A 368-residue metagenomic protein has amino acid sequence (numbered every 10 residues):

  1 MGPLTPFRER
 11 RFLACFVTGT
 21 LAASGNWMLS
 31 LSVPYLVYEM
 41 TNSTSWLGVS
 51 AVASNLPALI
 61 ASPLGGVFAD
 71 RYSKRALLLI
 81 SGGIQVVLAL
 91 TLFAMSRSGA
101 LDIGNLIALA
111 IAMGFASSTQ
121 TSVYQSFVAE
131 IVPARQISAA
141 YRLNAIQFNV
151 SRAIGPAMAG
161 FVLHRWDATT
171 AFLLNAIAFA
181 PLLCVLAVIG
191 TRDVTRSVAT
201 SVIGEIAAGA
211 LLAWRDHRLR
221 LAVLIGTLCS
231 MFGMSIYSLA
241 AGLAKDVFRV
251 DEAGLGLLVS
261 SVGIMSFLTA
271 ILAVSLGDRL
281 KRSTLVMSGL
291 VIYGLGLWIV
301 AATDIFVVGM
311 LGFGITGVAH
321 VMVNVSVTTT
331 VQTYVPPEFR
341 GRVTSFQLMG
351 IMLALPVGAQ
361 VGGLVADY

Functional and structural regions predicted by a protein language model:
G2-P57, R215-V262: Helix-loop boundary and gating motifs at the non-cytosolic
T20, L101-T119, T227, V308-M322: Hydrophobic core of transmembrane alpha-helices in multi-pass small-molecule transporters, especially MFS/SLC-type
P34-M40, L92-S98, I154-L174, D246-V247 (+1 more regions): Transmembrane alpha-helix termini and helix-breaking/packing motifs in multi-pass membrane transporters
Y38, T91-M95, M113, V185-L186 (+2 more regions): MFS-fold secondary transporters
T44-S45, A134-N144, E252-A253, P337-F346: Loop-to-transmembrane helix entry/capping segments in MFS-fold secondary transporters and related SLC/MFSD carriers
I60, L64, R71, L77-S81 (+5 more regions): C-terminal transmembrane bundle of multi-pass solute transporters/carriers
G99, S126, E130, A168 (+2 more regions): Helix-loop junctions on the cytosolic side of multi-pass membrane transporters, especially the intracellular loop
L109-V150, P156: Cytoplasmic helix-loop-helix junction between adjacent transmembrane helices in 12-TM secondary transporters
